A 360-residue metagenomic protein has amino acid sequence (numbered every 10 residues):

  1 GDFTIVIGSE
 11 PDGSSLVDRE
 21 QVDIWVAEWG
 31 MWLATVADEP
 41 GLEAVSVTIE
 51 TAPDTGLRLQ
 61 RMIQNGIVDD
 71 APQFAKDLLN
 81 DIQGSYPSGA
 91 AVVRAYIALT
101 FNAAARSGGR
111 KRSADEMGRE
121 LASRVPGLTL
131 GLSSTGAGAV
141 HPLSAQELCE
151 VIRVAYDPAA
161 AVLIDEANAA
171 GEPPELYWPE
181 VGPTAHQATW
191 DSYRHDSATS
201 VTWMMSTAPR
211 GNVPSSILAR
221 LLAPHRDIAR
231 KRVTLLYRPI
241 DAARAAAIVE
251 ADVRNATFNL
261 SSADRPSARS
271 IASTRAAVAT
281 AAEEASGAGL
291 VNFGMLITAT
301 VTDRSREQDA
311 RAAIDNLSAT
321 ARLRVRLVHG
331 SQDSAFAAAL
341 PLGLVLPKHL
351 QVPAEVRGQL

Functional and structural regions predicted by a protein language model:
G1-L360: Extended, folded cores of ATP/NTP-driven motor/assembly subunits in large transport and secretion machines
